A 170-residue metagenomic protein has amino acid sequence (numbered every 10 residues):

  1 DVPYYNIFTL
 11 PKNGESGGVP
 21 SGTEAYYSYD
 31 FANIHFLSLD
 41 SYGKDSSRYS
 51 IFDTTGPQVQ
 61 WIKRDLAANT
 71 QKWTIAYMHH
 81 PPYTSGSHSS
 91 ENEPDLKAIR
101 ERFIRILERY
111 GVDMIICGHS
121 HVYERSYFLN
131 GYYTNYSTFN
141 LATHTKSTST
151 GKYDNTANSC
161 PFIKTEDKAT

Functional and structural regions predicted by a protein language model:
D1-T170: Metal-dependent phosphoester/phosphodiester hydrolase catalytic core
